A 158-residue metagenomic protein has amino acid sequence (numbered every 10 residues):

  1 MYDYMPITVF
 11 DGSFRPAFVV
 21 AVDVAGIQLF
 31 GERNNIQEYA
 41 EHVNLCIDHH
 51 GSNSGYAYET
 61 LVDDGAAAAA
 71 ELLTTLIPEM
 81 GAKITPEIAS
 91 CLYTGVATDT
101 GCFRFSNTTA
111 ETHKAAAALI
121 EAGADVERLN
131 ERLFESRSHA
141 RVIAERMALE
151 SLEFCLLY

Functional and structural regions predicted by a protein language model:
M1-A144, L152-L157: Replace "Mg2+/Mn2+-dependent" with "divalent metal-dependent
